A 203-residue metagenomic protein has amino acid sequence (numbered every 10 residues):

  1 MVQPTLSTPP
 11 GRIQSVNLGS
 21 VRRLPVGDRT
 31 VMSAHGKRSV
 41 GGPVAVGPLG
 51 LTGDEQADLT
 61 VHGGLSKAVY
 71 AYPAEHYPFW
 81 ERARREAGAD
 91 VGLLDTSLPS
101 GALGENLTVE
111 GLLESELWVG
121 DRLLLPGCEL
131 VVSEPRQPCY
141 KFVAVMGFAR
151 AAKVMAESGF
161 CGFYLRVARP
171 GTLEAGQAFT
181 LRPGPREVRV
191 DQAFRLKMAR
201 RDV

Functional and structural regions predicted by a protein language model:
M1-L125, E129-K141, R150, P183-D202: Electropositive, beta-rich accessory/interaction domains or terminal extensions that provide binding surfaces
G104, C161-Y164, G176, V190: Hydrophobic, well-ordered secondary-structure segments
E110-L113, R166-P170: A structural micro-motif recognizing beta-strand termini and the immediately following turn/loop segments
G120, P170, E174-Q177: Loop/turn positions that initiate beta-strands
M146-V167: A conserved acidic, glycine/proline-rich C-terminal tail/linker
F179-L181: Short, hydrophobic/aromatic-enriched beta-strand segments in well-ordered soluble domains
